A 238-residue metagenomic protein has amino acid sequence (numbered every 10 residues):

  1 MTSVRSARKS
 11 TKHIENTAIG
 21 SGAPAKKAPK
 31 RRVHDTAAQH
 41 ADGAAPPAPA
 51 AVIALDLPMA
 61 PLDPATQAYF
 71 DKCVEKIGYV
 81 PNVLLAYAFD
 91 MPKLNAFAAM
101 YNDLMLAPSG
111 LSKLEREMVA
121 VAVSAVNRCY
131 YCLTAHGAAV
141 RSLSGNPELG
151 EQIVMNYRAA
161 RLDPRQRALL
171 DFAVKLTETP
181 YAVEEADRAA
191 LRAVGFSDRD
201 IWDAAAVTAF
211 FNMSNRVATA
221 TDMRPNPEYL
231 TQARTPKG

Functional and structural regions predicted by a protein language model:
T2-G238: Hydrophobic alpha-helical segments
